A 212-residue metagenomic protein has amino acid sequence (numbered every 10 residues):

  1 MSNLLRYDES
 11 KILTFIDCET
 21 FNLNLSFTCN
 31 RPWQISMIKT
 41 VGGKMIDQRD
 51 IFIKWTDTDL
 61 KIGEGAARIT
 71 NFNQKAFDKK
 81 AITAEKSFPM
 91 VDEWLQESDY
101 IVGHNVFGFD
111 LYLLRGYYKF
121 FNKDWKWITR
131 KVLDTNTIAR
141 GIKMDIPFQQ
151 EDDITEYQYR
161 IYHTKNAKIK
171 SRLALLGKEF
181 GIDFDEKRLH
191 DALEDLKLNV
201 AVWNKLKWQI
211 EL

Functional and structural regions predicted by a protein language model:
M1-Y7, I154-N166, G177-G181, L193-L212: Acidic two-metal-ion nuclease catalytic site recognized across multiple nuclease folds, prominently DnaQ/RNase D-T
S2-Y117, K126, A167, A174-F180 (+2 more regions): Conserved non-catalytic scaffold segment of RNase H-like nuclease domains
C18-T20, T135, A192, L196: Generic detector of well-ordered alpha-helical packing
G116-F121, G141, D145, E179 (+1 more regions): Active-site catalytic microenvironments for nucleophilic, acid-base chemistry
D124-V132: Short hydrophobic/aromatic-enriched beta-strand-loop microsegments
V132-K165: Short alpha-helix plus adjacent loop in nuclease-associated cores
I146-Q150, F184-E186, Q209-E211: Substrate-binding/catalytic groove segments of enzymes that remodel or degrade extracellular structural polymers
